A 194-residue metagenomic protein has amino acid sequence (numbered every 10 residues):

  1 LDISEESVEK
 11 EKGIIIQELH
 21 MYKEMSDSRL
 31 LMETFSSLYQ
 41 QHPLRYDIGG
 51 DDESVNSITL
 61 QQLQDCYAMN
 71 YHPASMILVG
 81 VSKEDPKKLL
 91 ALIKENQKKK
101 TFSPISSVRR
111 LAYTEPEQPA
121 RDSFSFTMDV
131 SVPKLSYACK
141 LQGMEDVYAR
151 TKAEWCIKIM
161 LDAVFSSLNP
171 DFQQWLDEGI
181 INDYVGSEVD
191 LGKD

Functional and structural regions predicted by a protein language model:
L1-S107, K152, L168, F172-D194: Charge-rich, well-structured scaffold segments of protease-associated domains
S103-N169: His/Glu-based metal-binding/catalytic segments typifying zinc-dependent metallopeptidases
